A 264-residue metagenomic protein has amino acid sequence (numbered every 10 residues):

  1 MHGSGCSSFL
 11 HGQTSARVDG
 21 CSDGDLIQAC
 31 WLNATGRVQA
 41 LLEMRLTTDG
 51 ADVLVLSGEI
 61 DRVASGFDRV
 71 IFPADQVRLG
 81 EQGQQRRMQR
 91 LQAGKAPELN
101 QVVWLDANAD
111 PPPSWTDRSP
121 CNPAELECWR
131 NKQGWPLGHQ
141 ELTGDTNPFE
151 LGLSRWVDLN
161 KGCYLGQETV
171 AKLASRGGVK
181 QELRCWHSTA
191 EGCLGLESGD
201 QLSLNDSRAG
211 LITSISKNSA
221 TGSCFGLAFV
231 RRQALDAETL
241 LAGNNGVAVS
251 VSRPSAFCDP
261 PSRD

Functional and structural regions predicted by a protein language model:
M1-C30: Intrinsically disordered, low-complexity, positively charged segments
M1-G12, L79-A93, G178-A190: Short glycine-/aliphatic-rich beta-strand segments at the starts of folded cytosolic domains
G5-L10, I60-A64, N108-W115, G192-S198 (+1 more regions): Short, conserved charged micro-motifs
R17-V18, D68-V77, S114-P123, L204-R208 (+1 more regions): A common structural junction motif
G24-D25, N100, G134, H139 (+3 more regions): Glycine-centered loop/turn motifs
R37, L42, W129, L151-V157 (+2 more regions): Glycine-rich, small/acidic residue-mixed loop/short-helix segments
A40-P136: Acidic, low-complexity central loop/insert segments
D106-H187: Anionic-ligand-binding alpha/beta catalytic cores of soluble enzymes and soluble regulatory domains that recognize
